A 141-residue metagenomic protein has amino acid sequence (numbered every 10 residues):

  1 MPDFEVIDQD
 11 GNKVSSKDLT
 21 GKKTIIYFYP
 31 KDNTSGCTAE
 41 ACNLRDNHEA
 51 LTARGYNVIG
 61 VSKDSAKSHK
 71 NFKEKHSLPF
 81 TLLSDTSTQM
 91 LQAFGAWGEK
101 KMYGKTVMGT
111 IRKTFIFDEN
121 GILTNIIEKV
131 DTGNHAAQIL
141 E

Functional and structural regions predicted by a protein language model:
M1-E141: Chalcogenol-based redox active-site neighborhoods
